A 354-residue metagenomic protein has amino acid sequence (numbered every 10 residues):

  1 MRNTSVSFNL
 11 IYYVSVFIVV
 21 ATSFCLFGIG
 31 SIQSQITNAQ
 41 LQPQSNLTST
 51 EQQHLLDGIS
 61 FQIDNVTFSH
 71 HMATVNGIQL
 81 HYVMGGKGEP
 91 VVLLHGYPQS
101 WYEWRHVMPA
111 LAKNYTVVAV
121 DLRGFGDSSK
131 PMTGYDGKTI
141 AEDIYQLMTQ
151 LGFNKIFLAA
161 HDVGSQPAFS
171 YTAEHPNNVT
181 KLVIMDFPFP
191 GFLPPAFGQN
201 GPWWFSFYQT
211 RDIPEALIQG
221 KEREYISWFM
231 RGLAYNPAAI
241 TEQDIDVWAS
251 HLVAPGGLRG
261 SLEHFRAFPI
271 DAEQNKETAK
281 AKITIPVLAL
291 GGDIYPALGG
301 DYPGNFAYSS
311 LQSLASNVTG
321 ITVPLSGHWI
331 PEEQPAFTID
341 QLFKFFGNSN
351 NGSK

Functional and structural regions predicted by a protein language model:
R2-V16: N-terminal Sec-pathway targeting helices
C25-Q42: Signal peptide processing junction and immediate N-terminal pro/mature segment of secreted/exported proteins
L47-H71, G77-L80, K87-P90, V118 (+4 more regions): Flexible "cap/lid" subdomain of the alpha/beta-hydrolase fold that forms the substrate-access gate
L93-G96, A119: Structural cue for short, hydrophobic secondary-structure segments
H95-Y97, A160-H161: Conserved alpha/beta-hydrolase "nucleophile elbow" surrounding the catalytic nucleophile
P98-H106, V117: Serine-hydrolase catalytic-loop signature spanning alpha/beta hydrolases and amidase-signature enzymes
H106-Y115, Q150: A short, Lys/Arg-enriched amphipathic alpha-helix followed by its capping loop at the start of a domain
S326-Q334, I339: Catalytic histidine-centered segment of alpha/beta-hydrolase-like enzymes
